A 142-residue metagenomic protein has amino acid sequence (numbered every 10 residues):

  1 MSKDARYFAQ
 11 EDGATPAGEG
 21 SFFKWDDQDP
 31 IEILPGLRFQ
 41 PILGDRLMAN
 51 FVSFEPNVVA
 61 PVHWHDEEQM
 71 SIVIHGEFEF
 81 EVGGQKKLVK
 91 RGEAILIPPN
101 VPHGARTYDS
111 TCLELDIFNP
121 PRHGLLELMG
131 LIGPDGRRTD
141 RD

Functional and structural regions predicted by a protein language model:
M1-R46, G130-D142: A short, N-terminal "cap"/entry segment at the start of jelly-roll beta-barrel domains of the cupin/DSBH fold
L34, N50-W64: Conserved short histidine dyad/triad with adjacent acidic residue
M48, E77-E79, K86, P102 (+1 more regions): Structural motif
E67-F78, G83: Glycine- and acidic-residue-biased ligand/ion/polar-headgroup-sensing regions
F80, E114-L115, P121-E127, D135 (+1 more regions): Anionic, Ser/Thr-rich low-complexity intrinsically disordered regions
G84-P99: Short acidic-glycine-tyrosine-enriched beta hairpin
P99-G124: Ligand-binding loop in jelly-roll beta-barrel domains
